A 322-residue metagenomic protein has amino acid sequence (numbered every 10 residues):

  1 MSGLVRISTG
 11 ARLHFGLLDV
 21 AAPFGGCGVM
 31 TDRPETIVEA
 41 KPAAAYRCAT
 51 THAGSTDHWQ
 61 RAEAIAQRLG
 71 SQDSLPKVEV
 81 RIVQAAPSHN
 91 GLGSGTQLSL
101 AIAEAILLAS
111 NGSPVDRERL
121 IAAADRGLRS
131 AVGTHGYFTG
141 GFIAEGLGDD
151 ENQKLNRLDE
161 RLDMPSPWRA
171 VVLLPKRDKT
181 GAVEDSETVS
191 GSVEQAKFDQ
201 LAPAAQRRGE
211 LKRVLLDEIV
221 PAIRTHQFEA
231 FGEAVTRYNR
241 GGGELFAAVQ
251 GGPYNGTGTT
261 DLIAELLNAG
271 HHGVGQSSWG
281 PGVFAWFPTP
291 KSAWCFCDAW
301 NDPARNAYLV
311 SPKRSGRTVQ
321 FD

Functional and structural regions predicted by a protein language model:
M1-S94, E104-V115, P312-S315, Q320-D322: ATP-binding N-lobe of GHMP and related small-molecule kinases
S2-R6, G16, A22-G26, V115-H272 (+1 more regions): ATP-dependent small-molecule kinase catalytic core of the GHMP/sugar-kinase superfamily and closely related
T9-A11, D32-P34, P76, L128-S130 (+3 more regions): Short, basic and Ser/Thr-rich N-terminal targeting/leader segments
L18, M30, G93, Q97 (+3 more regions): Gly/Ser/Thr-rich beta-alpha loop segments that engage phosphate groups in nucleotides
E39, G270-S277: Short, flexible, solvent-exposed loop/turn segments with mixed acidic/basic and small polar residues
E79-R81, F284, Y308: A structural signal for isolated positions on well-ordered beta-strands in alpha/beta enzyme cores
V83-L108, R129-Y137, V274-S278: Glycine/serine-rich anion-binding loops at beta->alpha junctions that coordinate negatively charged ligand groups
Q276-P288: N-terminal pre-core extensions flanking Radical SAM catalytic domains
